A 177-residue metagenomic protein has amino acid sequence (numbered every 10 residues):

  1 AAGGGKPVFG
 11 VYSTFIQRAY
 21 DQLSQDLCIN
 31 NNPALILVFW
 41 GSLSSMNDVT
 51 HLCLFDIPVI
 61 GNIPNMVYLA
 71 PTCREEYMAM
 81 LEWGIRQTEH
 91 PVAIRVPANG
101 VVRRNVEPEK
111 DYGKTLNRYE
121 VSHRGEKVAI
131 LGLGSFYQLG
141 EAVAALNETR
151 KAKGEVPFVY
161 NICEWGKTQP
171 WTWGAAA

Functional and structural regions predicted by a protein language model:
A1-R124, Q138: Conserved thiamine diphosphate
K114, R118-R124, G134, G140-A177: Generic long, charged, amphipathic alpha-helical segments
A129-L131: Conserved beta-strand elements of the Class I
